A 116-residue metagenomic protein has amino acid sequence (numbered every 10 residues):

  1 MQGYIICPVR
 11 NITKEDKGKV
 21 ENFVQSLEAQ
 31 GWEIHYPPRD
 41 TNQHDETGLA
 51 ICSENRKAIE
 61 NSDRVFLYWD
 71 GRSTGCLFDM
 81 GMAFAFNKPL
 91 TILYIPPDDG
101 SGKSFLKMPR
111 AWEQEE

Functional and structural regions predicted by a protein language model:
M1-E116: Conserved catalytic or regulatory cores that recognize and/or transform ribose-phosphate-containing ligands
